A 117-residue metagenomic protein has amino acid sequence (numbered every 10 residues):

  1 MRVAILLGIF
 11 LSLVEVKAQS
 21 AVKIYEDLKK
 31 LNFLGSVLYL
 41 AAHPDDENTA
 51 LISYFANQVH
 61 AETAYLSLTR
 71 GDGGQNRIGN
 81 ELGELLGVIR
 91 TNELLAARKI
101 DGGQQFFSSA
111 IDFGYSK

Functional and structural regions predicted by a protein language model:
R2-L13: Bacterial N-terminal signal peptides
V14-A18: Sec/Tat signal peptide C-region and signal peptidase I cleavage site
Q19-K117: Active-site rim/loop-helix segments in enzyme catalytic domains that contact anionic ligands
